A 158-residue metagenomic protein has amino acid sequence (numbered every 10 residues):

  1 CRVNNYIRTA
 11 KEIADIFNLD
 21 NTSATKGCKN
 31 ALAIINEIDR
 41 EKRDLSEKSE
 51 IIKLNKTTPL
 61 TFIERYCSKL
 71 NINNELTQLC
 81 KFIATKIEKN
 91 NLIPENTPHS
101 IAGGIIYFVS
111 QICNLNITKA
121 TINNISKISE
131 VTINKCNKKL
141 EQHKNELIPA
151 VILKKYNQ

Functional and structural regions predicted by a protein language model:
C1, S100-V109: Short, structured motif recognition centered on aromatic/hydrophobic residues
C1-E95, H99, A120-N124, N134-Q158: A cyclin-like helical interaction fold
